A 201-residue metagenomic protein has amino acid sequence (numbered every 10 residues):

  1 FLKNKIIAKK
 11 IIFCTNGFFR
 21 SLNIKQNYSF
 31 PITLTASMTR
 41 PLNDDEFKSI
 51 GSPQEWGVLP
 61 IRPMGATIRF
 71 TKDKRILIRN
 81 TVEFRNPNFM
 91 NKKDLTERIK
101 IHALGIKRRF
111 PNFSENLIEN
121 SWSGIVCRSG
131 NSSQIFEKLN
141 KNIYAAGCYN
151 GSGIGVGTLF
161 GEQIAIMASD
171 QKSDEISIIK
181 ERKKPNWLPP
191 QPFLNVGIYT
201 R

Functional and structural regions predicted by a protein language model:
F1-K3: Glycine-centered tight beta-turn/hairpin loop motif at sheet-sheet or coil-to-beta transitions
K5-D45, S49-N140: Active-site substrate-recognition segment that forms the wall of the catalytic cavity or substrate channel
N140-A145, Y149-R201: C-terminal lid/capping helical subdomain adjacent to the catalytic/cofactor pocket in oxidative enzymes
